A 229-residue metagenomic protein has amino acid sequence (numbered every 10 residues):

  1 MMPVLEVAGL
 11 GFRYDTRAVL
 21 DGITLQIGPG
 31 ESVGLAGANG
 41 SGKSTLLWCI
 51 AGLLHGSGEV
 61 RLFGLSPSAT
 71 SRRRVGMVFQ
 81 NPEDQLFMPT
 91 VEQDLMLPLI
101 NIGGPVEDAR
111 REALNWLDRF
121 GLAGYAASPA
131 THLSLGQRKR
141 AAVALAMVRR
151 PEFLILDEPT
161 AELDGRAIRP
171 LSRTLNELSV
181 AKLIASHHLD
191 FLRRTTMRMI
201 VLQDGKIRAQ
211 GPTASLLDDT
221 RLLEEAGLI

Functional and structural regions predicted by a protein language model:
A36-A38: The feature captures the beta-strand-to-loop junction immediately N-terminal to the Walker
G58-R73: Conserved ABC transporter NBD signature motif
E107-Y125: Conserved ABC ATPase "signature" region
P129-L133: Conserved ABC ATPase signature
L154-D157: Catalytic Walker B motif of ABC-type/P-loop ATPase nucleotide-binding domains
S186-H187: H-loop/switch region of ABC-family ATPase nucleotide-binding domains
K206-L228: Conserved beta-strand-loop-alpha-helix hinge in the C-terminal portion of ABC ATPase nucleotide-binding domains
